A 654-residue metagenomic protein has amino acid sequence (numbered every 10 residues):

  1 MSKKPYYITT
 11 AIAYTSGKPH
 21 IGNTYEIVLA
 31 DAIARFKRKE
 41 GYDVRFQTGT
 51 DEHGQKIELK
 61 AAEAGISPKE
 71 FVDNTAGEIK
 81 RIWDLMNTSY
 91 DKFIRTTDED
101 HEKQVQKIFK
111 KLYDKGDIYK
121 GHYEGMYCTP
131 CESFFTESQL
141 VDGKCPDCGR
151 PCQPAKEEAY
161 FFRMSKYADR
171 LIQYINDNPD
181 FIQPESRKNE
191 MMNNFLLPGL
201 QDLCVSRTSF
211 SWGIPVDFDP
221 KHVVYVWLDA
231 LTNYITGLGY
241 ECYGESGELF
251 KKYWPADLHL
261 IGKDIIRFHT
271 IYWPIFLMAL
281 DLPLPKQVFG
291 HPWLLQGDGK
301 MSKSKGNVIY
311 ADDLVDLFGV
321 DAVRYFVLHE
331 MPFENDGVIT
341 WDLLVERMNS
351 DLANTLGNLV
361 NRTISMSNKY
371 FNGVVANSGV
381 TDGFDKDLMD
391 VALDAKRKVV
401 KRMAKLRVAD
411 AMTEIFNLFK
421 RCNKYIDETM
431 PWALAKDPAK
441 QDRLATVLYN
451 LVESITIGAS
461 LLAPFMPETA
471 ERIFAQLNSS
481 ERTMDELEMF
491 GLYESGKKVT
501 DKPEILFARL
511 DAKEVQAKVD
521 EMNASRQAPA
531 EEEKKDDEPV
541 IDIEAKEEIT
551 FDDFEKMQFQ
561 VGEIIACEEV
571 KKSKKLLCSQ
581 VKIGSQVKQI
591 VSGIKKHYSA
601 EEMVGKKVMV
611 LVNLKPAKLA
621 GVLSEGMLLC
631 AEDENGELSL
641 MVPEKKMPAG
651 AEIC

Functional and structural regions predicted by a protein language model:
M1-S2, R35-D43, A64, P68 (+8 more regions): Secondary-structure transition/capping motifs at alpha-helix termini and the adjoining loop/turn into the next element
S2-T48, D100-Q104, C148, P154-K369 (+1 more regions): Structured secondary-structure scaffolds
S2-T75, I94-F109, D114, C131 (+6 more regions): N-terminal catalytic cores of NTP/NDP-binding nucleotidyl/phosphoryl-transfer enzymes
A76-D91: A glycine-rich helix N-cap at a beta->alpha junction
K115-A168, I172: Cys/His-rich short segments
K120, L343-T381, V391-V499, L611: Helix-rich, typically C-terminal accessory recognition domains appended to large enzymatic cores
I473-D553: Intrinsic disorder at enzyme termini
E532-C654: Phosphate-backbone binding interfaces of nucleic-acid-interacting proteins
